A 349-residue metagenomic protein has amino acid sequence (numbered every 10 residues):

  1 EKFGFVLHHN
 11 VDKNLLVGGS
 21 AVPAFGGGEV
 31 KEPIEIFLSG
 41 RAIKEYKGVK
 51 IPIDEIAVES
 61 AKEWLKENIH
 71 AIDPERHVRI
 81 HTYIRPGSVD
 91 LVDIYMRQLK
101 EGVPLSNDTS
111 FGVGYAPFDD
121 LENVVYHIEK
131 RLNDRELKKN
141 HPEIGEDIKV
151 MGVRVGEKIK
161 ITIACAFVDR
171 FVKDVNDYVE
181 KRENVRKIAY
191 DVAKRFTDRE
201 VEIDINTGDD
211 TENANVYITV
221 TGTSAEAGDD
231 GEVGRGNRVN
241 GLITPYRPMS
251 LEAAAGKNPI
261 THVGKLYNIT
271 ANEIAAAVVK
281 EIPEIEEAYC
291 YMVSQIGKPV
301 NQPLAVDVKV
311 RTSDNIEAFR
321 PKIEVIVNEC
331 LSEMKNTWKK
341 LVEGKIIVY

Functional and structural regions predicted by a protein language model:
K2-K31, R76-E101, I218, A253 (+1 more regions): Short, surface-exposed loop/turn segments at secondary-structure boundaries that line and modulate
K2-R76: Glycine-rich, N-terminal phosphate-binding loop and its surrounding beta-alpha-beta segment
I34-K44, I159-V172, L251-K257, P303-S313: Short, hydrophobic beta-strand segments
A42-K44, P52-D198, I203-T207: Glycine-rich, mobile lid/loop segments that gate access to catalytic sites or pores
V155-I159, T211-N215, P299-A305: A short, glycine/Asx- and small/polar-enriched loop/turn that sits immediately N-terminal to a beta-strand
E212-L266: Long, contiguous, structured domain-core segments that constitute the functional module of a protein
N258-I285, Y289-Y291: Acidic, low-complexity glycine/serine/threonine-rich segments
E281-Y349: Internal helix-turn-beta structural module
